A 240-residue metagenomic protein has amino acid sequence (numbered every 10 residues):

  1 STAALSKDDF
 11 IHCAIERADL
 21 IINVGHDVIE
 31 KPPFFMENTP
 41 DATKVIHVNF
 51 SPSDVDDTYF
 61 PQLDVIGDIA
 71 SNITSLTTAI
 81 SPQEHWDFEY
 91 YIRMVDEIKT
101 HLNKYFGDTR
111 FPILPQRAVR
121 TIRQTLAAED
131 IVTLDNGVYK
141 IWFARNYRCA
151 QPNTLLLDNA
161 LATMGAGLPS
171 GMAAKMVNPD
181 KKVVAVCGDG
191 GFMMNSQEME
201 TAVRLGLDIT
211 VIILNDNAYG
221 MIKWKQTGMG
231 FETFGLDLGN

Functional and structural regions predicted by a protein language model:
S1, H12, R17, D56-T58 (+4 more regions): Thiamine diphosphate
S1-M94, Q226: Glycine-rich, acidic loop regions that bind phosphate or pyrophosphate groups
L5-D9, Q116, N195-S196: Structural motif corresponding to alpha-helix initiation and N-cap regions
D19-I21, K44-V45, D130-V132, T154 (+1 more regions): Beta-sheet entry/capping signal
D19-V28, I73-E84, K99-F106, R123-L126 (+3 more regions): Structural signal for hydrophobic packing residues in well-ordered secondary-structure cores of soluble enzyme domains
N23-G25, N49, D135, V186-C187 (+1 more regions): Short beta-strand segments
P32-M36, T121, E198-T201: A short acidic, amphipathic alpha-helical/loop segment
D96-D180: Active-site diphosphate/adenylate-binding microenvironment
